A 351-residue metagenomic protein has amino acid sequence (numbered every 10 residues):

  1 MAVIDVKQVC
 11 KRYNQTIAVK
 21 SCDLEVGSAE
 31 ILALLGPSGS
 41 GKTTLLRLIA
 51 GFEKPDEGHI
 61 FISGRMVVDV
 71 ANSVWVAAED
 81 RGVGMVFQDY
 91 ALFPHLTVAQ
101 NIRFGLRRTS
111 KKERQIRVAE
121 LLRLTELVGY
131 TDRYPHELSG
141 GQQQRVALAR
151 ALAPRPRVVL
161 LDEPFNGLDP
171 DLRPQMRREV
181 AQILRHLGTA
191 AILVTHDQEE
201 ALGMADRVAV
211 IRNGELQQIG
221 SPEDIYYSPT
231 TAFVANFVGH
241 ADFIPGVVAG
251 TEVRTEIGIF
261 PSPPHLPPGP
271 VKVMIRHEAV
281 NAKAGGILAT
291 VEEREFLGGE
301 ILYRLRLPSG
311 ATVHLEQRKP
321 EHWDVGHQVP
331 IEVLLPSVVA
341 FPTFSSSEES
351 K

Functional and structural regions predicted by a protein language model:
C22-A33: Pre-Walker A (P-loop) beta-loop-beta motif of ABC nucleotide-binding domains
E25, F61, P330-E332: ABC ATPase nucleotide-binding domain
L35-P37: The feature captures the beta-strand-to-loop junction immediately N-terminal to the Walker
A50: Helix-to-loop junction immediately C-terminal to a conserved catalytic motif
G58-V70: Conserved ABC transporter NBD signature motif
G82-G84, Q88, L92-F233: ABC ATPase nucleotide-binding domains
A241, E252-K351: Non-catalytic connector elements of ABC transporters
